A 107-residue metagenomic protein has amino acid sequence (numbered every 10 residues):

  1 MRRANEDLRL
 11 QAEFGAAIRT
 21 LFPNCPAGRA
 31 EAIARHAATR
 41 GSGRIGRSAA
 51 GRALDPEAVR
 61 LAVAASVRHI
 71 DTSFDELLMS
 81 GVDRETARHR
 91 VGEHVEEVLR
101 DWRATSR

Functional and structural regions predicted by a protein language model:
M1-L54: Helix-loop elements that line ligand-binding/catalytic pockets
M1-N5, A50, L54, A58-L61 (+3 more regions): Generic amphipathic alpha-helical segments used as scaffolds and interaction surfaces in large, multi-domain proteins
G28-A34, L77-M79, R107: Short coil/turn segments at secondary-structure boundaries
L61-L99: Amphipathic alpha-helical packing elements
